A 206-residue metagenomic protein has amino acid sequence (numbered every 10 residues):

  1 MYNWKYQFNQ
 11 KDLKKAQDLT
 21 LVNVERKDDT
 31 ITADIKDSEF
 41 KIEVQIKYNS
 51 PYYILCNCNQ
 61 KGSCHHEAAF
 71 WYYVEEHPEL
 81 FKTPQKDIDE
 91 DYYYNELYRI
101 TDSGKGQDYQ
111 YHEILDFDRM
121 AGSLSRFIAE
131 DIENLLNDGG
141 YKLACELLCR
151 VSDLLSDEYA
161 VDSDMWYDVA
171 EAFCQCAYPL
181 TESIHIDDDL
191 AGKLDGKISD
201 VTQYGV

Functional and structural regions predicted by a protein language model:
M1-V206: Long, low-complexity, compositionally biased intrinsically disordered regions
